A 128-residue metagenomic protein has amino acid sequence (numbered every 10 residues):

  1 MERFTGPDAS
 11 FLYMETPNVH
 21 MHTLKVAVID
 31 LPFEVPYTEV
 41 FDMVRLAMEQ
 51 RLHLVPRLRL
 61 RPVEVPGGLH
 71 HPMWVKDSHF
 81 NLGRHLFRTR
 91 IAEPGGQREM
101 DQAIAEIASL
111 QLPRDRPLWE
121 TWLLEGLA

Functional and structural regions predicted by a protein language model:
M1-A128: Non-catalytic N-terminal regions of enzymes
